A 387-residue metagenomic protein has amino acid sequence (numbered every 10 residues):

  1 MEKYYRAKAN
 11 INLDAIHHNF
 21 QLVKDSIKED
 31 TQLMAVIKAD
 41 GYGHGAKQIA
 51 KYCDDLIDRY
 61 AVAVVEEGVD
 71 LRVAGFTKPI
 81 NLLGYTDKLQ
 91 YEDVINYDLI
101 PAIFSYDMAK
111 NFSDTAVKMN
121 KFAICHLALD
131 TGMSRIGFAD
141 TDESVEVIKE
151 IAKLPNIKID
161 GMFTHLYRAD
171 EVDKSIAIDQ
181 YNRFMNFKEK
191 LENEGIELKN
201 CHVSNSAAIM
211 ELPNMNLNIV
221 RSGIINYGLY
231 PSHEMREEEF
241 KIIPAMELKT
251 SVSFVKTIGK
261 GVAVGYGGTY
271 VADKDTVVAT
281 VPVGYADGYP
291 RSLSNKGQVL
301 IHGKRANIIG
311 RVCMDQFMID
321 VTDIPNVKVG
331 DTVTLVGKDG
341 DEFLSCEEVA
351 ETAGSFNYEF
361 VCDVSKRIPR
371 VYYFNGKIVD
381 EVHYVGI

Functional and structural regions predicted by a protein language model:
E2-K3, A7-I11, A15-H18, T31-H202 (+1 more regions): Active-site-proximal beta-alpha core segment in soluble small-molecule metabolic enzymes
E2-L13, H17, E67, T86 (+5 more regions): Active-site anion/phosphate-binding pocket segments in diverse small-molecule metabolic enzymes
K24: Basic, often amphipathic N-terminal segments
